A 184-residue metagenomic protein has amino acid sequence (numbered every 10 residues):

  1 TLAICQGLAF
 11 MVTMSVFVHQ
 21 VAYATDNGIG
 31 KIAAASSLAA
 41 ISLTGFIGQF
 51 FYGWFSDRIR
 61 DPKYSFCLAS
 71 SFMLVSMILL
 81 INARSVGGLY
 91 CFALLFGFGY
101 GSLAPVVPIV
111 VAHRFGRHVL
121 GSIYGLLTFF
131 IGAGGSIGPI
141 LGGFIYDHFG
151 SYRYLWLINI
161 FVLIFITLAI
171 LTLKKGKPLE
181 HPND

Functional and structural regions predicted by a protein language model:
T1-W54, G138: Extracytoplasmic gate region of multi-pass secondary transporters
K31-I32, R117-L126: Loop-to-transmembrane helix entry/capping segments in MFS-fold secondary transporters and related SLC/MFSD carriers
Q49-D61, Y146-D147: Helix-to-loop junctions at the C-terminal end of transmembrane segments in multipass secondary transporters
Y64-L79: Structural signature of the two symmetry-related core transmembrane helices
G87-L95: Paired small-residue
S102-F115: Intracellular juxtamembrane helix-capping segments at the cytosolic ends of symmetry-related transmembrane helices
F144-V162: A membrane-interface helix-boundary motif in multi-pass transporters
I158-D184: Multi-pass alpha-helical transporter architecture, strongest for 12-TM Major Facilitator/SLC carriers used
